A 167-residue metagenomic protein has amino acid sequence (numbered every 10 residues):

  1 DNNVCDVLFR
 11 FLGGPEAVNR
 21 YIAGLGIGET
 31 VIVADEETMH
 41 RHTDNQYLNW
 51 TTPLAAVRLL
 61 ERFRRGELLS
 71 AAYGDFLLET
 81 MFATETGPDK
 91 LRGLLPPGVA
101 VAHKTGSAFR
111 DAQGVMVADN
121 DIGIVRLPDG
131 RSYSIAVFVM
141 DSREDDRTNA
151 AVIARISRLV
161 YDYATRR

Functional and structural regions predicted by a protein language model:
D1-N2, A136: Acidic/histidine-rich, surface-exposed loop or edge segments in extracytoplasmic proteins
N2, Q46, D146: Active-site oxyanion-binding pockets that recognize sulfate/phosphate
D6-L68: Mid-domain, small-residue-enriched loop/turn segments at the edges of structured enzyme/sensor domains
F11, R58-D89, G93-P97, T105-R167: Structured C-terminal helix/loop/strand segments within mature extracytoplasmic catalytic/sensor domains
R41-L48, V99-R110: Carbohydrate-binding/catalytic loop surfaces
